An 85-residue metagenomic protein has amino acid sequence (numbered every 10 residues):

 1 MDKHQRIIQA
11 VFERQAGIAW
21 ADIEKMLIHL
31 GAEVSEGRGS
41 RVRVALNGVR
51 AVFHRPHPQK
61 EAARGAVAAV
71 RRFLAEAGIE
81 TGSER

Functional and structural regions predicted by a protein language model:
M1-R85: Basic nucleic-acid-binding interfaces
